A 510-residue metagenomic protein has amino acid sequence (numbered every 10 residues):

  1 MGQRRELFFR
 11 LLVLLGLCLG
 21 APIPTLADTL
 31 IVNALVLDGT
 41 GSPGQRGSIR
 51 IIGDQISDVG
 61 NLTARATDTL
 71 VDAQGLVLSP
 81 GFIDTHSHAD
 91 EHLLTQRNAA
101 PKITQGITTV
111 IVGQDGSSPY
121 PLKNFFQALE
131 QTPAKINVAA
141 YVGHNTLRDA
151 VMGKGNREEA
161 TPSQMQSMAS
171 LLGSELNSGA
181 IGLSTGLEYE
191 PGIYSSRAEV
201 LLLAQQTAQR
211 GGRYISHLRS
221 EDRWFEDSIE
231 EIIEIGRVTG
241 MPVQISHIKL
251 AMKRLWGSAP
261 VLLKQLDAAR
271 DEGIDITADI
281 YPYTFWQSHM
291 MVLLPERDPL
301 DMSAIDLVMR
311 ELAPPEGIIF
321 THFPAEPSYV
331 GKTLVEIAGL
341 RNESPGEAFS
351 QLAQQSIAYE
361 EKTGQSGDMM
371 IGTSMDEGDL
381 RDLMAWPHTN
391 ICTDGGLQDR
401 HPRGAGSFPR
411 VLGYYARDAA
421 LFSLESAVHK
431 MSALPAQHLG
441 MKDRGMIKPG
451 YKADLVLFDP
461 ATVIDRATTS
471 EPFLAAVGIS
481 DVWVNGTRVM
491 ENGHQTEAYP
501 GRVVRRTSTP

Functional and structural regions predicted by a protein language model:
M1-L12: Bacterial N-terminal signal peptides that target proteins for export
R10-P22: Bacterial N-terminal signal peptides
V36-G81: Histidine-rich, glycine-flanked metal-binding segment
V36-S48, G364-M375, L380, F422-V428 (+1 more regions): Acidic, glycine-enriched loop/beta-strand segments at the rims of small-molecule binding/catalytic pockets
A73-L78, F82-S87, L94-T185, A204 (+2 more regions): Divalent-metal coordination cores built from histidine and acidic residues
L122-E130, N145-T161, L187, A208 (+2 more regions): Polyanionic/metal-chelating signatures
S174-I232: Divalent metal-binding pocket/active-site signature
D301-M302, R310, R381-H388, T393-D394 (+2 more regions): C-terminal cap of metal-dependent C-N hydrolases
